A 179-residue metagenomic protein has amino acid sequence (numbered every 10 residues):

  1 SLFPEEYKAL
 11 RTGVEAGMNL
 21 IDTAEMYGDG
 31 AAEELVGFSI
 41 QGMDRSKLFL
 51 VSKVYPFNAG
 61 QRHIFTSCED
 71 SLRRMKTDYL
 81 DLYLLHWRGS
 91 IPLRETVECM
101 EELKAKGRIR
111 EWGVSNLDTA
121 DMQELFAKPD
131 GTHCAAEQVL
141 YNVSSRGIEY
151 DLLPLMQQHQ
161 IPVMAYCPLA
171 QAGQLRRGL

Functional and structural regions predicted by a protein language model:
S1-L48, A170-Q171: N-terminal binding-site loop/beta-alpha segment at the start of enzyme catalytic domains that lines or forms
L2-G13, G60-M75, E95-T96, T119-F126 (+1 more regions): Short, acidic/polar
L2-P4, A24-E33, F57-R62, R88-R94 (+2 more regions): Acidic-and-aromatic substrate-binding clefts and catalytic sites of carbohydrate-active enzymes
G13, I21, V36, L50 (+6 more regions): Conserved, mostly hydrophobic/aromatic
V14-E15, G37-K47, E69-D78, M100-K104 (+2 more regions): Acidic (Asp/Glu)-rich catalytic clusters
S46-N58, L82-H86, N116, V139-L140: A short, structured active-site edge motif that brings together acidic residues
L72-E95: Active-site groove signature of glycoside hydrolases
R88-L179: Beta/alpha (TIM)-barrel catalytic core signal, keyed to glycine-rich beta->alpha loops juxtaposed to Asp/Glu that bind
